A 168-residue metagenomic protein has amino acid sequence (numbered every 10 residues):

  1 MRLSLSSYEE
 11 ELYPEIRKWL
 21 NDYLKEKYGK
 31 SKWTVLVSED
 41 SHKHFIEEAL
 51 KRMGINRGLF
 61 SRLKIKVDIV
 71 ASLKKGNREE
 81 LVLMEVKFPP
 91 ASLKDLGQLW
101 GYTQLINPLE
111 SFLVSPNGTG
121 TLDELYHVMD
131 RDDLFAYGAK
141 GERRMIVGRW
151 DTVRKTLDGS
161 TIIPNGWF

Functional and structural regions predicted by a protein language model:
M1-K30: Nuclease catalytic cores
S7-K18, M129-F168: Intrinsically disordered, low-complexity terminal regions enriched in charged/polar residues
Y8-Y13, R62, A91, D95: Phosphate/oxyanion-binding active-site loops and adjacent basic polyanion-contact surfaces
Y23-K30, L73-N77, R131-G138: Alpha-helix termini
S31-E80, A91, T152-W167: Active-site metal-binding core of divalent-cation-utilizing nuclease and nuclease-like domains
D68, G97-Q98: Well-ordered alpha-helical segments embedded in enzymatic catalytic cores
L83-V86: Transmembrane beta-strand segments that form the barrel wall of outer-membrane beta-barrel proteins
P90-G97, T103-R143, R149-W150: Nucleic-acid nuclease catalytic cores
